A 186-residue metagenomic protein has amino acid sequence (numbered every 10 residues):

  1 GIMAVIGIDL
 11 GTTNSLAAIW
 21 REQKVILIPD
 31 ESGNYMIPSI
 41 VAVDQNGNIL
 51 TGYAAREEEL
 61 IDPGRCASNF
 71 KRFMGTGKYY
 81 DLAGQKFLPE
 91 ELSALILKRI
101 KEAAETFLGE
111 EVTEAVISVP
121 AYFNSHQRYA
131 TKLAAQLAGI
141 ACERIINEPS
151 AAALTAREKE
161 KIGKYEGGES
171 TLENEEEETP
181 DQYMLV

Functional and structural regions predicted by a protein language model:
G1-P38, V43-L185: N-terminal phosphate-binding loop and flanking beta/alpha elements of the actin-like ATPase fold
